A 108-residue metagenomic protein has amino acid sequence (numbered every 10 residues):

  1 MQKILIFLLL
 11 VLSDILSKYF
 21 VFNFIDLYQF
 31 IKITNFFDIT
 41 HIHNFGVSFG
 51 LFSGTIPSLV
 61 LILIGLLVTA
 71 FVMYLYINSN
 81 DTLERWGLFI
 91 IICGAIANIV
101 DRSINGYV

Functional and structural regions predicted by a protein language model:
M1-V108: Alpha-helical transmembrane bundles and membrane-interface segments of multipass inner-membrane proteins
